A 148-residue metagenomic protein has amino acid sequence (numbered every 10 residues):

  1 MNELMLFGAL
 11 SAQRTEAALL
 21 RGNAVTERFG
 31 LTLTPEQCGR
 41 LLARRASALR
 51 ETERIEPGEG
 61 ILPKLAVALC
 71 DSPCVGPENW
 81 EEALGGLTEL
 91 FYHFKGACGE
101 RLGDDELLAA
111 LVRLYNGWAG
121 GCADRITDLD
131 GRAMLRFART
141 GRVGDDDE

Functional and structural regions predicted by a protein language model:
L4-G60: N-terminal interaction modules that seed assembly of large macromolecular complexes
G8, G30, Y92-K95, N116 (+1 more regions): Compositionally biased, intrinsically disordered low-complexity regions enriched in proline and serine
S11, L33, K95-C98, G141: Prokaryotic Sec-type signal peptides and long signal-anchor helices with extended Leu/Ile/Val-rich h-regions
E36, R40-R132: Acidic, low-complexity, intrinsically disordered interaction modules
F137-E148: Short acidic DE-rich linear segments
